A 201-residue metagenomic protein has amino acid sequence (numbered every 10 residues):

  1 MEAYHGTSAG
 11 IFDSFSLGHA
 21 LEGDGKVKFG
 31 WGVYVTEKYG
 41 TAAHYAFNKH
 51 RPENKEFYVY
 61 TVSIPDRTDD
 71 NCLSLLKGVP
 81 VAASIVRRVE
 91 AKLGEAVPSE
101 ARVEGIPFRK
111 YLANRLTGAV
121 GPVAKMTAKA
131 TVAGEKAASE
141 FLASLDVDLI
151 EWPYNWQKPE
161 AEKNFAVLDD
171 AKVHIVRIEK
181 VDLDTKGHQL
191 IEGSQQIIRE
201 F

Functional and structural regions predicted by a protein language model:
M1-K28, T36, A46-F201: Active-site and NAD+-binding cores of ADP-ribose-processing enzymes
G32: Active-site rim elements
